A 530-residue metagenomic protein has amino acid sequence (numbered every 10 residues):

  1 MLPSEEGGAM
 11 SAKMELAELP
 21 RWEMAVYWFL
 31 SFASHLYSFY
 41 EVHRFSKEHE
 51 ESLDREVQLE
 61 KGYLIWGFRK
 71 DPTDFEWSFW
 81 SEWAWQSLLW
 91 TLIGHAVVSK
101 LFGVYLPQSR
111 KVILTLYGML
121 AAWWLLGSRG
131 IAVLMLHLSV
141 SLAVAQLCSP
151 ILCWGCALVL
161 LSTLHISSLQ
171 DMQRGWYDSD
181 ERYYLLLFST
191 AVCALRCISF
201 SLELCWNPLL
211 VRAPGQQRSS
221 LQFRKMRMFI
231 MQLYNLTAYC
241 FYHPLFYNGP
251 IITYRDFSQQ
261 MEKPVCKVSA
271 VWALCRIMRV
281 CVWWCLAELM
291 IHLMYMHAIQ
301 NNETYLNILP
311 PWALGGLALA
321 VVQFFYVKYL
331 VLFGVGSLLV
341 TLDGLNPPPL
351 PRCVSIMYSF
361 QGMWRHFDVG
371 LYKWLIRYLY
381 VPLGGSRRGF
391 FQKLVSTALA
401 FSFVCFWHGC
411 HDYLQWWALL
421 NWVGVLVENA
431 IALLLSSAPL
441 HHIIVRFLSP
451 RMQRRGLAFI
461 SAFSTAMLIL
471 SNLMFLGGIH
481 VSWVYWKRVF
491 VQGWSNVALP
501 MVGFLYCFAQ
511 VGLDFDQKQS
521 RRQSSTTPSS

Functional and structural regions predicted by a protein language model:
M1-S530: Non-catalytic, membrane-anchoring transmembrane segments at the edges
